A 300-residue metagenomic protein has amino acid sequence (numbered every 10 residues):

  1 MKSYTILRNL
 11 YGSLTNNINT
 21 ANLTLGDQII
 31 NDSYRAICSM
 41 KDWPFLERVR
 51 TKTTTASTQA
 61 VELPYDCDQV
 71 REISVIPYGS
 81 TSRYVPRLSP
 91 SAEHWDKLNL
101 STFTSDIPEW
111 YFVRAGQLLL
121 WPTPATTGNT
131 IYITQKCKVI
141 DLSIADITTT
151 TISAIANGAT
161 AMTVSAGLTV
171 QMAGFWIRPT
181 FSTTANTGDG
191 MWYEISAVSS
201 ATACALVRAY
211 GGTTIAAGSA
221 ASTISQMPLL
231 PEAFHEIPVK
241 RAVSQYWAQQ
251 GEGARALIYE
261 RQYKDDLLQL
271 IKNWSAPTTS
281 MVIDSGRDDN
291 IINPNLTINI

Functional and structural regions predicted by a protein language model:
M1-A156, T169-I300: Glycine-enriched, solvent-exposed interface loops adjoining structured elements
G158-G167: Short alpha-helix capping/helix-loop boundary micro-motifs
